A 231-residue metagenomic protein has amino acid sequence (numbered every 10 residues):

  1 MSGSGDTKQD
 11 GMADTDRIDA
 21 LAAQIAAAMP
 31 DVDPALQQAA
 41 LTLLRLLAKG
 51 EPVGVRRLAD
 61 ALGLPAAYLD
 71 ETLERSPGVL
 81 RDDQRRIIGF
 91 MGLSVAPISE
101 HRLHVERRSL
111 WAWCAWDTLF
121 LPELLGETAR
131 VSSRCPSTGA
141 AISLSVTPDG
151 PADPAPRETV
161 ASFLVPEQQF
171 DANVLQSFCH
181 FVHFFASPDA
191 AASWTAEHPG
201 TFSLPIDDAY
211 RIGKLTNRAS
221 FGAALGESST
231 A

Functional and structural regions predicted by a protein language model:
S2-K8, T128-R130, A141-A231: Long, low-complexity, charge-rich intrinsically disordered regions
G11-A40: Short alpha-helical segments that sit at the start of domains
P34, Q38, V53, W116: Conserved active-site and cofactor/substrate-binding residues in soluble primary-metabolism enzymes
L41-A48: Short, amphipathic alpha-helical "recognition" segments used to contact nucleic acids or chromatin
A48-L62: Short acidic, hydrophobic short linear motifs in intrinsically disordered regions
A61-R75: Short amphipathic alpha-helical interaction segments
P77-R85: A short, conserved structural fragment
F90-G139: Aromatic- and glycine-enriched beta-alpha-beta binding-site module
